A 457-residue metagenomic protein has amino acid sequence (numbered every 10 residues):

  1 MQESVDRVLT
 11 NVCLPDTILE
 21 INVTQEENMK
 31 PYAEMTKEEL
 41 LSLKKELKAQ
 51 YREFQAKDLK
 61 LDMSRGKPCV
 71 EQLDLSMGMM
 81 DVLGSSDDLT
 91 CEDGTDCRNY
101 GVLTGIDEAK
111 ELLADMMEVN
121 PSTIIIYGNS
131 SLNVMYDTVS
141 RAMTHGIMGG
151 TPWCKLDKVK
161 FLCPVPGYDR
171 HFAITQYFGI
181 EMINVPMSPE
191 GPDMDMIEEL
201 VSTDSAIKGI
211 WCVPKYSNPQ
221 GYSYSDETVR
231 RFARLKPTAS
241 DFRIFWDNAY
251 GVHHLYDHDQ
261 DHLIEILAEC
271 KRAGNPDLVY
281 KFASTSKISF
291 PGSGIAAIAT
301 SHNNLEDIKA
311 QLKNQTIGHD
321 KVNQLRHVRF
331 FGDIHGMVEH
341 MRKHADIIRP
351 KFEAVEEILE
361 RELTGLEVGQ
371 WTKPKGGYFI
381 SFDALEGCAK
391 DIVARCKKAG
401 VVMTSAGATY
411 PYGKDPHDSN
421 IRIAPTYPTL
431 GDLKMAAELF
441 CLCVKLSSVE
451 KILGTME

Functional and structural regions predicted by a protein language model:
E3, R7-Q25, P31: Short, positively charged and aromatic/hydrophobic N-terminal segments
K30-T104, E108-D115, K398-V401: N-terminal "arm"/small-domain region of PLP-dependent enzymes with the aminotransferase-like
G66-V70, S131-L132, G167-D169, E190 (+9 more regions): Short, solvent-exposed loop/turn segments at secondary-structure junctions
T95-S240, G251-G274, A389, E438-E457: Conserved core of the PLP fold type I
A268-R349, R361-E362, V449: Conserved core segment of the aminotransferase class I/II
R342-E356, V368-D383: Conserved glycine-rich beta-strand-loop-beta hairpin in the small C-terminal domain of fold type I
S381-G387, M403-C443: Conserved PLP-binding active-site segment of the aspartate aminotransferase-like
